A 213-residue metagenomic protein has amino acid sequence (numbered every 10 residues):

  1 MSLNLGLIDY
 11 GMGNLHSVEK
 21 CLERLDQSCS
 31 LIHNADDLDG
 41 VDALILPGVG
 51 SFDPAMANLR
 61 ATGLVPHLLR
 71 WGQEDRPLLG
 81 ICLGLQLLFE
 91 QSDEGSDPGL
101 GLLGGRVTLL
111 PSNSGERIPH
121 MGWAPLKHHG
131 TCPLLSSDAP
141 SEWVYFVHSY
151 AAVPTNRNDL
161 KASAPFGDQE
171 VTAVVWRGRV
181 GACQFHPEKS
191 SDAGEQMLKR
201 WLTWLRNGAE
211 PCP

Functional and structural regions predicted by a protein language model:
S2, C183-P213: Acyltransferase
L5-D26, P187-E188: N-terminal beta1-alpha1 ligand-phosphate binding loop
S28, A43, P77-L79, W143: Structural signature of beta-strand start/N-cap positions in the alpha/beta core of ABC transporter nucleotide-binding
S30-G40: Short acidic low-complexity segments
L38-G48: Short acidic/histidine-rich motifs immediately flanking catalytic phosphotransfer sites in two-component signaling
G50-W123: Cysteine-nucleophile active-site neighborhood
E90-D168: Pocket-forming structural segment of enzyme catalytic cores
Q169-W176: Short, surface-exposed beta-strand/loop micro-motifs that present aromatic residues
